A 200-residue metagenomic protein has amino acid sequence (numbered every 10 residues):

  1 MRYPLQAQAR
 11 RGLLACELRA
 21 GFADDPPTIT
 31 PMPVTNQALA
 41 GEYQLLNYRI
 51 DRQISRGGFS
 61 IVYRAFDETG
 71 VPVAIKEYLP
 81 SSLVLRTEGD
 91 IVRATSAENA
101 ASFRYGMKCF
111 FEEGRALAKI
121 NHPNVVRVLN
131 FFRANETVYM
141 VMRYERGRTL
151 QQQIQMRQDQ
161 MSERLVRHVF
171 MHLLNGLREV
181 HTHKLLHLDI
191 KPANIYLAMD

Functional and structural regions predicted by a protein language model:
D51-G57, V62: Protein kinase glycine-rich loop
S55, N121-N124: Flexible N-lobe loop architecture of eukaryotic-like protein kinase catalytic domains
E88-K119: AlphaC helix of the eukaryotic protein kinase fold
F131: Activation-segment/catalytic-loop signature of the eukaryotic protein kinase fold
N135-T149: Conserved short submotifs of the Hanks-type protein kinase catalytic core that shape the nucleotide-binding pocket
L150-M161: AlphaC helix of the protein kinase catalytic domain
V169-F170: Activation segment signature within eukaryotic-like protein kinase domains
N175-L185: Protein kinase catalytic-loop region centered on the HRD/HxD motif
